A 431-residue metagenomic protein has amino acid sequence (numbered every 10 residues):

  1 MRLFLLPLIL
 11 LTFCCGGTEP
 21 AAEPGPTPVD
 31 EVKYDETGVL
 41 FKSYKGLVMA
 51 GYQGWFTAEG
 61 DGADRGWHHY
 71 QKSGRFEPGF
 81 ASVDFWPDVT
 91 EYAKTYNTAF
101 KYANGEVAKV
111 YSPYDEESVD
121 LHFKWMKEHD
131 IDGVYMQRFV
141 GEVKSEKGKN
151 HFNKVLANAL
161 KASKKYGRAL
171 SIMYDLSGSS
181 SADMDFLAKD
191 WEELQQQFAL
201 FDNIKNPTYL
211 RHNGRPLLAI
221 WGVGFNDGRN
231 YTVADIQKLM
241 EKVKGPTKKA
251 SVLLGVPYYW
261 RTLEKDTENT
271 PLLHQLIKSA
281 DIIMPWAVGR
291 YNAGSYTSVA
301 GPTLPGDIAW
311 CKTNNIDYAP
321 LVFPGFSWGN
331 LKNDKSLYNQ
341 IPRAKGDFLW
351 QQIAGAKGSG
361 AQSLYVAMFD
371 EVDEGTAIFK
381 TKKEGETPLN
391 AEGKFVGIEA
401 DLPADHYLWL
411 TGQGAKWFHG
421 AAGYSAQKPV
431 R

Functional and structural regions predicted by a protein language model:
M1-P7: Sec-dependent signal peptide recognition, specifically the positively charged N-region followed immediately by
L8-L10, P207: Exposed boundary/loop context
T12-C14: C-terminal motif of bacterial Sec signal peptides marking the signal peptidase cleavage site
G16-A22: Bacterial lipoprotein signal-peptidase II cleavage site
P24-R431: Glycan-processing catalytic domains of CAZymes
